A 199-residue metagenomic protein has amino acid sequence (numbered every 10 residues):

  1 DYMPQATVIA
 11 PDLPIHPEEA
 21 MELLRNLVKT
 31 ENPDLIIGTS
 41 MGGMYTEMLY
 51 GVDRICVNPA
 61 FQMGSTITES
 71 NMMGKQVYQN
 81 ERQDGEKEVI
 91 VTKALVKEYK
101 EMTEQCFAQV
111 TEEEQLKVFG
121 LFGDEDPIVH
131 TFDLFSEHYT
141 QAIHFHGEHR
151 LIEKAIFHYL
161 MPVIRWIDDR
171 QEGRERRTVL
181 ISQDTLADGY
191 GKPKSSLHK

Functional and structural regions predicted by a protein language model:
D1, T46, T131-F135: Short, highly selective alpha-helical patches that border small-molecule cofactor pockets in redox/cofactor-processing
D1-T30, H149: Active-site catalytic motif of lipid deacylating hydrolases and related acyltransferases
I15, T39, L121-E125: Structural motif
I37-E47: Gly/Ala-rich beta-loop-alpha elbow adjacent to hydrolase catalytic centers
E47-D53: Glycosyltransferases and closely related glycan-assembly transferases that use nucleotide-activated donors
D53-S182: The alpha/beta-hydrolase serine catalytic core
E172-K199: Eukaryotic N-terminal low-complexity, Ser/Thr- and Lys/Arg-rich leader segments that predominantly function as
